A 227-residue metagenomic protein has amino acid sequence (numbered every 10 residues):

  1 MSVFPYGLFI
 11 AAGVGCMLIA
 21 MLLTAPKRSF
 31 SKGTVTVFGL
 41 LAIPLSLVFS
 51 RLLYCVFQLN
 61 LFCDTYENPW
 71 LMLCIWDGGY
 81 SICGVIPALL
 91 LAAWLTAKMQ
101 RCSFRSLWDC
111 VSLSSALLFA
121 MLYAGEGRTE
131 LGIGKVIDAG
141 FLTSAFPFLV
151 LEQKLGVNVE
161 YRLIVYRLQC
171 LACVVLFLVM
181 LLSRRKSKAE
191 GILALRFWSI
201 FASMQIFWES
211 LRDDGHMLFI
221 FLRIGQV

Functional and structural regions predicted by a protein language model:
M1-V227: A feature for loop-to-transmembrane-helix boundaries and adjacent hydrophobic helices in multi-pass integral membrane
